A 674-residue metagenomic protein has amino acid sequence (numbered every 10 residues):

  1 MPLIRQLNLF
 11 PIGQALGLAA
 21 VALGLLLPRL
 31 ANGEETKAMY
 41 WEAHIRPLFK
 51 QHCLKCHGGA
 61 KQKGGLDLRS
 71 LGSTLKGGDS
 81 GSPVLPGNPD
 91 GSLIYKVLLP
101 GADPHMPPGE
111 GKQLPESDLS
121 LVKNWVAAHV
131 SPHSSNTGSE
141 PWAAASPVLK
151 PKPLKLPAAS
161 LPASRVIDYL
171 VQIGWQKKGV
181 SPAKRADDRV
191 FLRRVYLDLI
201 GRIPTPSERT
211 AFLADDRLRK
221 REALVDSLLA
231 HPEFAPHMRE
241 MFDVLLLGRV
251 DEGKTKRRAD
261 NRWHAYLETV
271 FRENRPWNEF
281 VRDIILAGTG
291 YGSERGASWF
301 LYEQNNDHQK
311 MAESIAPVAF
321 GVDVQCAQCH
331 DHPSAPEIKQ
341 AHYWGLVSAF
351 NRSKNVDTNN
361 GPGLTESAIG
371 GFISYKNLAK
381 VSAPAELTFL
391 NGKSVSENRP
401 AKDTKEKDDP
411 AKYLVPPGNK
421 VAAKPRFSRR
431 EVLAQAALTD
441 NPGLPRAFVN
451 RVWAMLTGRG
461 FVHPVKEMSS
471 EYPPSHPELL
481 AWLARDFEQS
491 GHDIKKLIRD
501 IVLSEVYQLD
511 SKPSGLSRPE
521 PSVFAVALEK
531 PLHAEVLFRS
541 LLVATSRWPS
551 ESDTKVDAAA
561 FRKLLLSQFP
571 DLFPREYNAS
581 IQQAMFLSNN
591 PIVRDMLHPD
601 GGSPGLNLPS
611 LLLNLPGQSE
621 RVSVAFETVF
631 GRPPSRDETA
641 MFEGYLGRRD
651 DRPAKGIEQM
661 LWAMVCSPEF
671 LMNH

Functional and structural regions predicted by a protein language model:
M1-I12: N-terminal secretory signal peptides that target proteins for export/translocation
P11-R29: Bacterial N-terminal signal peptides
N32-A127, S131-D168, Q172, R189-R194 (+8 more regions): Solvent-exposed helix-loop boundary motif
A159-E233, M238, L246-E551, K563 (+4 more regions): Primarily short, surface-exposed interaction patches in extracytoplasmic proteins
K555-L565: Active-site Gly/Thr loop motif
D571: Aromatic-residue-lined binding/catalytic grooves and analogous aromatic/hydrophobic interfacial grooves in multimeric
